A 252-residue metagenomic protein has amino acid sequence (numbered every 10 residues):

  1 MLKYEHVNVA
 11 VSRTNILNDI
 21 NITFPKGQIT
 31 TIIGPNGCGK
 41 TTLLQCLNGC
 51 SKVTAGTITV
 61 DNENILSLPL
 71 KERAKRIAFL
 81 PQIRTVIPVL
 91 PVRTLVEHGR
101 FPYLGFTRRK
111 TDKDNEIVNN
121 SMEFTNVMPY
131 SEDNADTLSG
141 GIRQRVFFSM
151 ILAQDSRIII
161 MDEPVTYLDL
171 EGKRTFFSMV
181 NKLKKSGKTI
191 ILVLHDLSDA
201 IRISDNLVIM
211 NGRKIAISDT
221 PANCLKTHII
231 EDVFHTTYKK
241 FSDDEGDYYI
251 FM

Functional and structural regions predicted by a protein language model:
I33-P35: The feature captures the beta-strand-to-loop junction immediately N-terminal to the Walker
N48: Helix-to-loop junction immediately C-terminal to a conserved catalytic motif
G56-N64: Conserved ABC transporter NBD signature motif
E97, D112-Y130: Conserved ABC ATPase "signature" region
N134-L138: Conserved ABC ATPase signature
I159-E163: Catalytic Walker B motif of ABC-type/P-loop ATPase nucleotide-binding domains
V233-M252: ABC ATPase nucleotide-binding domains
